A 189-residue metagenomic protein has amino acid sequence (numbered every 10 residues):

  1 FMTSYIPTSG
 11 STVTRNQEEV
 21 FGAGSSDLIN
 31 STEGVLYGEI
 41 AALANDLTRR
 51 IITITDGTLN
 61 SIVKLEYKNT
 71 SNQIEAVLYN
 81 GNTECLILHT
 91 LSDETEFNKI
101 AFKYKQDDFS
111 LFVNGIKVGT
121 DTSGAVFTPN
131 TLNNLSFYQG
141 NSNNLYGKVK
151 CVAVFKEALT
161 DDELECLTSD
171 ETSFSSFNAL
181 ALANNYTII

Functional and structural regions predicted by a protein language model:
F1-T32, N45-T48, K150-I189: Extended recognition patches within non-cytosolic domains
T12-S26, N60-I62, G81-H89: Secreted extracellular polysaccharide-interacting domains
I29-L43, I62-V63, E96-N98, V149-V152: A carbohydrate-recognition surface predominantly in extracellular/luminal proteins
I40-A42, D56, Y104: Non-cytosolic beta-sheet module surface loops
L47-I62, E75-Y79, E165-E171: Aromatic-rich beta-strand patches that line glycan-recognition/binding surfaces of extracellular proteins
I54-T55, D121, A158: Short hydrophobic alpha-helix segments
E66-A125: Extracellular glycan-interaction surfaces
D121, N130-V154: Extracellular glycan-interaction patches encoded by glycine-rich segments
